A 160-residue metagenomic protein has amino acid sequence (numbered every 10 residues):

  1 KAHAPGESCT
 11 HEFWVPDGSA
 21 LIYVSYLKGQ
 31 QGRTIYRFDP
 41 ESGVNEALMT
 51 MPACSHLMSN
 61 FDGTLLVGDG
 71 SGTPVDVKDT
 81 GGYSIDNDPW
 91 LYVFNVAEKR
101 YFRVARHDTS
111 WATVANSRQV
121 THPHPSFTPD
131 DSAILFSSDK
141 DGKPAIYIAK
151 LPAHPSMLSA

Functional and structural regions predicted by a protein language model:
K1-C9, F38-S55, N95-V120, L151-A160: Multi-bladed beta-propeller domains
A2-V24, M51-V75, S110-D130, I134: Conserved beta-propeller blade repeats
L21-A47: N-terminal leader/targeting helix
V24-G29, A47-L48, H56, P74 (+1 more regions): Glycine- and acidic/polar-rich repeat regions and solenoidal domains
G29, M58-F61, Y83-N87, N95-A97 (+3 more regions): A structural signal for short secondary-structure junctions
Q30-Y36, D76-Y92, G142-A149: Structural motif
S59-H107: Structured C-terminal portions of repeat-based eukaryotic scaffold domains
T121-A160: Blade-level signature of beta-propeller repeat domains, shared across WD40, Kelch, NHL, RCC1 and BNR/Asp-box propellers
